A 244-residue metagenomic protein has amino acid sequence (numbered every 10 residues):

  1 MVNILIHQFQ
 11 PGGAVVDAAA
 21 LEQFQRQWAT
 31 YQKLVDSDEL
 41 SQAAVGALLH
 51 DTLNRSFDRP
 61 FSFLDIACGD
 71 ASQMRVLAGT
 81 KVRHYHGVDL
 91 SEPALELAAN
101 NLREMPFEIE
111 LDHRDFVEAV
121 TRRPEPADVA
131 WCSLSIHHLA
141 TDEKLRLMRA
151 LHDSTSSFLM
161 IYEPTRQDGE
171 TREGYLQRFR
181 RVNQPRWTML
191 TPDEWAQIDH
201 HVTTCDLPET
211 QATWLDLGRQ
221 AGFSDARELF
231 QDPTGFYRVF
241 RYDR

Functional and structural regions predicted by a protein language model:
V2-D58: Conserved class I S-adenosyl-L-methionine
L64, D70-E118: Class I SAM-dependent methyltransferase SAM/SAH-binding core
E118-P124: Short conserved loop adjoining the S-adenosyl-L-methionine
W131: A conserved beta-strand element that flanks and buttresses the S-adenosyl-L-methionine
L134-S135: Short catalytic micro-motifs in class I SAM-dependent methyltransferases
L145-S157: A short glycine-rich, Lys/Arg-flanked "PGG" loop and its adjoining helix->strand segment in the class I
Y162-R219: C-terminal alpha-helical "lid/dimerization" subdomain adjacent to the S-adenosyl-L-methionine
F230-R244: Core SAM-dependent methyltransferase catalytic element
